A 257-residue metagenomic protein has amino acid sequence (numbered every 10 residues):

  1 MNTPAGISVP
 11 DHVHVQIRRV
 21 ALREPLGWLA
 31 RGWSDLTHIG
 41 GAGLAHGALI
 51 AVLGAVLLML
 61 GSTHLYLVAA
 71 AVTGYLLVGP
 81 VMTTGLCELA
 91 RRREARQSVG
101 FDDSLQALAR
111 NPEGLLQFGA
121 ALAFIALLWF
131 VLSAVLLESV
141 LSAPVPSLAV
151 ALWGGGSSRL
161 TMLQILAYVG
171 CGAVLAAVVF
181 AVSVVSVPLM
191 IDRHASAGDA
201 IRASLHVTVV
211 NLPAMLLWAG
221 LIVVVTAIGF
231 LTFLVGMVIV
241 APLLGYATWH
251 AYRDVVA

Functional and structural regions predicted by a protein language model:
M1-A257: Hydrophobic alpha-helical membrane segments
